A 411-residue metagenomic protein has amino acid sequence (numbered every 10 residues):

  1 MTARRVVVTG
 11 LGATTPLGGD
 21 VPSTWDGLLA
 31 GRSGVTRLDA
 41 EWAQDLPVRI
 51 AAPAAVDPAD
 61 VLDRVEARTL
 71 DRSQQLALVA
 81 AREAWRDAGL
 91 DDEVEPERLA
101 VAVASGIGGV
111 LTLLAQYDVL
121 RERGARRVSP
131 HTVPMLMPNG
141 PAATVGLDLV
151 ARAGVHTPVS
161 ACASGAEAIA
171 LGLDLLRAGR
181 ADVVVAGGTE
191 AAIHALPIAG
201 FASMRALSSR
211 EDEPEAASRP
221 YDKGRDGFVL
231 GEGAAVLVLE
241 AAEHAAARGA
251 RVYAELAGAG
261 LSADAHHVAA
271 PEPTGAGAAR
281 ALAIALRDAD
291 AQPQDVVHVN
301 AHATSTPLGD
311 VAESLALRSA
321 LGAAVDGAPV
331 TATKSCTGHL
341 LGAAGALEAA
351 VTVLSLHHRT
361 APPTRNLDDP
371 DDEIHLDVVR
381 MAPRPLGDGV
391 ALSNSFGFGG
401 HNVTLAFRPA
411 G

Functional and structural regions predicted by a protein language model:
M1-E66, A88, E243-E255, A350-T364 (+1 more regions): ACP-dependent fatty acid/polyketide chain-elongation machinery
M1-R4, R37-V79, W85, G108-L171 (+3 more regions): Conserved catalytic cysteine-centered active-site region of acyl-thioester-dependent Claisen-condensing enzymes
M1-V8, E93-P96, A289-D295, A324-D326 (+1 more regions): Flexible, low-complexity linker/loop segments at domain and module junctions
R5-T9, T36-R37, D212-A289, V297-H298: Condensing-enzyme catalytic core mediating Claisen C-C bond formation in acyl metabolism
G10, L28, A81, V101 (+11 more regions): Conserved small-residue
A77-A88, P141, A241, T274-D290 (+3 more regions): Short, well-ordered amphipathic alpha-helical segments that serve as non-catalytic structural scaffolds within diverse
P96-V103, H156-S160, A181-T189, R251-A259 (+4 more regions): Beta-strand segments within the central parallel beta-sheet cores of soluble alpha/beta enzyme folds
R123-S129, A170, D174, A191-A247 (+3 more regions): Glycine-/small-residue-rich "gating" segment that lines the acyl/pantetheine channel and substrate pocket
